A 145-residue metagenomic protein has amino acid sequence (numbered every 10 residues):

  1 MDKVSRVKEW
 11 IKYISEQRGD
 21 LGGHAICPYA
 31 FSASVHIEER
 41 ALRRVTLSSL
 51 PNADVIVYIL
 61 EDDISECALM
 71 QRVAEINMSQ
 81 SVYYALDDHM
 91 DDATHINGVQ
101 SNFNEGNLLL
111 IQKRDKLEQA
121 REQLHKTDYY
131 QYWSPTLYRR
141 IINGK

Functional and structural regions predicted by a protein language model:
M1-K145: Expand to "…catalyze enediolate/carbanion chemistry for C-C bond making/breaking, isomerization, decarboxylation
